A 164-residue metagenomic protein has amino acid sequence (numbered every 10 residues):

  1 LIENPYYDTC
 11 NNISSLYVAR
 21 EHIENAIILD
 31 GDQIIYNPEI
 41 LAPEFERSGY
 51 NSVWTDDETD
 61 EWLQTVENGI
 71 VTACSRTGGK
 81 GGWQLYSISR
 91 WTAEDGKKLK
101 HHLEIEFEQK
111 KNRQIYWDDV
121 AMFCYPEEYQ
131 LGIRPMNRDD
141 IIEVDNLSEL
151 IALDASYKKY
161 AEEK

Functional and structural regions predicted by a protein language model:
L1-W62: Conserved beta-loop-beta/alpha segment of the NTase-like Rossmann-fold superfamily that binds/positions NTPs
Y6, G79, R138: Residues that form or immediately flank small-molecule/cofactor binding pockets and catalytic motifs
D8-N11, I70-V71, C124-P126: Short, motif-level signal for alpha-helix interfacial/capping segments enriched in acidic residues and aromatics/proline
N25-A26, I70, D140: Structural motif
Y36-K111: Conserved core of the sugar-phosphate nucleotidyltransferase
L85-K164: Conserved alpha/beta core of the MobA/IspD/sugar-nucleotide pyrophosphorylase nucleotidyltransferase superfamily
